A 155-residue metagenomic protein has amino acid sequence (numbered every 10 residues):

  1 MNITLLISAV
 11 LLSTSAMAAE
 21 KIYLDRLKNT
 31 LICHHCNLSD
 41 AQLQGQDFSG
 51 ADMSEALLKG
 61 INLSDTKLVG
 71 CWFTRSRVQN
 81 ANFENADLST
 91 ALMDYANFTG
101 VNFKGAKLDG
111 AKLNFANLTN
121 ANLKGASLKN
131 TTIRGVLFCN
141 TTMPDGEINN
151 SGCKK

Functional and structural regions predicted by a protein language model:
M1-S8: Sec-dependent signal peptide recognition, specifically the positively charged N-region followed immediately by
V10-L11, N29: Short N-terminal leader segment in a subset of presequences, especially plant chloroplast and some mitochondrial
S13-S15: N-terminal signal peptide c-region/cleavage motif recognized by signal peptidases
A19-K155: Tandem repeat scaffolds
